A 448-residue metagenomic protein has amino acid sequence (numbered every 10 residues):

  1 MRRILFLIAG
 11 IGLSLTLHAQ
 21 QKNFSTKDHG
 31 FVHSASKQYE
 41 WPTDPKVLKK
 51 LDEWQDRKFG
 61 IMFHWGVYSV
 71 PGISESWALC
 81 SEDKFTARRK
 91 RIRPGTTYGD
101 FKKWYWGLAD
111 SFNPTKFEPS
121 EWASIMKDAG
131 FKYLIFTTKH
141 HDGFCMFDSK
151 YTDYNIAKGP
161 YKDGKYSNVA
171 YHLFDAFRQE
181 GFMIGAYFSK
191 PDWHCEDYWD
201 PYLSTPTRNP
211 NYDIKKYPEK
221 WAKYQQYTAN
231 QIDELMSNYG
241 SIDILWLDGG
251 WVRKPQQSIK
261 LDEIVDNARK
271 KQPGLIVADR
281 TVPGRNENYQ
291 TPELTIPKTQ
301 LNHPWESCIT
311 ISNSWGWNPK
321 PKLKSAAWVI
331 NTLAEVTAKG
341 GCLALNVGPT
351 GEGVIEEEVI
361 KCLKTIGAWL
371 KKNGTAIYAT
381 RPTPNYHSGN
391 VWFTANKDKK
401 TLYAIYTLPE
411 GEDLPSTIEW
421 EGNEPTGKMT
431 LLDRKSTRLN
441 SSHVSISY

Functional and structural regions predicted by a protein language model:
M1-K22: Bacterial Sec-dependent N-terminal signal peptides
L15, S441-V444: Intrinsically disordered and other compositionally biased segments
Q21-R438, S445-S447: Mature catalytic domains of secreted/periplasmic carbohydrate-active enzymes
